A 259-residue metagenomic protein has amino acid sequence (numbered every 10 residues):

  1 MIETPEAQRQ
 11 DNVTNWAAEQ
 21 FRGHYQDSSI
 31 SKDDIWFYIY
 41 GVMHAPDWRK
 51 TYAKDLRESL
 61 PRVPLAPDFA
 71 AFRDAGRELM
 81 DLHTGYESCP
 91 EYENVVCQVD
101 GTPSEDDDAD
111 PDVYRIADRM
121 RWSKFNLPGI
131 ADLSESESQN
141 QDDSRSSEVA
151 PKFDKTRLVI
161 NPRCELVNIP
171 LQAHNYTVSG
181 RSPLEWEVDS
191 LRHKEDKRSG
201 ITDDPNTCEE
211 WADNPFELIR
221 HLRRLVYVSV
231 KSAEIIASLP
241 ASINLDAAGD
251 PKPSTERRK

Functional and structural regions predicted by a protein language model:
M1-K259: Sequence-level detector for compositionally biased, low-complexity segments
